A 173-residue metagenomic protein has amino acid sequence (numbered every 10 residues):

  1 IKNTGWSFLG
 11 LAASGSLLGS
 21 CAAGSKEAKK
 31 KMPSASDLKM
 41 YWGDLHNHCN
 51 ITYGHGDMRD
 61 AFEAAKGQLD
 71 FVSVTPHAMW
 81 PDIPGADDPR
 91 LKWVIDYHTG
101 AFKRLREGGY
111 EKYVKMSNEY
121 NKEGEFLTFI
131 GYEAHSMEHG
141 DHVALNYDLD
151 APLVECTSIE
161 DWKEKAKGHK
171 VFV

Functional and structural regions predicted by a protein language model:
I1-S20: N-terminal export signals
N3, E27-A28: Intrinsic disorder/low-complexity segments enriched in polar/small residues
C21, A28-V173: Extended, charged catalytic domains and RNA/DNA-binding interfaces, predominantly in divalent-metal-using enzymes
